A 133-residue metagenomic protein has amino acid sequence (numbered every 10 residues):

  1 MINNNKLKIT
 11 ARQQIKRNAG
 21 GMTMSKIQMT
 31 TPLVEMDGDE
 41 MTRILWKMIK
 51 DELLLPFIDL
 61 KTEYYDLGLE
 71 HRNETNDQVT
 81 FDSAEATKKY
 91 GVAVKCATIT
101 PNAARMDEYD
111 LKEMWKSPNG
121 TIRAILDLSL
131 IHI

Functional and structural regions predicted by a protein language model:
N4-T23: Short, Lys/Arg-enriched N-terminal segments with co-localized hydrophobic residues within the first ~10-30 amino acids
M24-S129: Contiguous, glycine/small-aliphatic-enriched amphipathic segments in soluble metabolic enzymes
I131-I133: Conserved small/polar residues in nucleotide/adenosyl-binding loops
